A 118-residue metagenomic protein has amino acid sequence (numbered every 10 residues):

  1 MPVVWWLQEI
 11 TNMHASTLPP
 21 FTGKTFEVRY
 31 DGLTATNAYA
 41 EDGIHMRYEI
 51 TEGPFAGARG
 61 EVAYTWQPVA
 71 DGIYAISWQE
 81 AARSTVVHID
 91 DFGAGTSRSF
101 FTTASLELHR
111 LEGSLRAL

Functional and structural regions predicted by a protein language model:
W5, I10-A35: Tryptophan-anchored aromatic micro-motifs
P20-T22, A38-R47, V69-G72, I89-S97: Short, solvent-exposed coil/turn segments at beta-strand boundaries
V28-Y30, Y48-E52, W78, F101: Beta-turn initiation residues at beta-strand->coil junctions
Y30-G32, E41, E80: A generic beta-sheet turn/junction motif
A35-Q67, T103: N-terminal glycine/threonine-rich, aromatic-flanked beta-hairpin/loop signature
P54-I89: Contiguous, well-ordered beta-strand patches that form the walls/edges of small beta-barrel/beta-sandwich domains
A75-L118: Beta-sheet ligand-binding and adhesion/scaffold domains
